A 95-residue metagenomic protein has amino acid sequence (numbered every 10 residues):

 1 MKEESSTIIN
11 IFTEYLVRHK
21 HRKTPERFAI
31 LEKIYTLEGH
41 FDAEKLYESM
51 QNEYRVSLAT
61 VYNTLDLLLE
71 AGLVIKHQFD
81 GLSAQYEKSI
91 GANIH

Functional and structural regions predicted by a protein language model:
S6-K20: Short, Lys/Arg-enriched N-terminal segment that forms or immediately precedes the first helix of a structured domain
H21, Y35-E38, N52: Short helix-capping/hinge SLiMs at alpha-helix to coil transitions
F28-K33: Pre-recognition alpha-helix immediately N-terminal to the DNA-recognition helix within helix-turn-helix or winged-helix
H40-S49: Short acidic, hydrophobic short linear motifs in intrinsically disordered regions
S57-L58: Short coil turns linking two alpha-helices in DNA-binding domains
V61-A71: Basic amphipathic alpha-helical segments that dock to polyanions
E70-H95: Non-DNA-binding regulatory cores of transcription-related proteins, predominantly C-terminal effector-binding
